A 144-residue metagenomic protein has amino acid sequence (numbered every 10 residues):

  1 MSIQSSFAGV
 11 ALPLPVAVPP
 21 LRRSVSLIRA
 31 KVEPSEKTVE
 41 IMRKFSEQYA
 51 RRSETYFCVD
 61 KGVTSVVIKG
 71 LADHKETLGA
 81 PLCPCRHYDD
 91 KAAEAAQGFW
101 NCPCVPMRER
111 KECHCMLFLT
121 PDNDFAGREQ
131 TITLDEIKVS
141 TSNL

Functional and structural regions predicted by a protein language model:
M1-R22, A30: N-terminal chloroplast transit peptides
A11-L12, R29-L144: Long, distal/terminal scaffolding or interaction modules with repetitive or compositionally biased sequence
